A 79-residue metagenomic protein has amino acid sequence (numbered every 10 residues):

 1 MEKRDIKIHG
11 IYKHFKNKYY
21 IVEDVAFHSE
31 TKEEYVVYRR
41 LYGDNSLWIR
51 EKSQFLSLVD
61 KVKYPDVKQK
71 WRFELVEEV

Functional and structural regions predicted by a protein language model:
M1-V79: Mixed-charge, low-complexity intrinsically disordered regions
